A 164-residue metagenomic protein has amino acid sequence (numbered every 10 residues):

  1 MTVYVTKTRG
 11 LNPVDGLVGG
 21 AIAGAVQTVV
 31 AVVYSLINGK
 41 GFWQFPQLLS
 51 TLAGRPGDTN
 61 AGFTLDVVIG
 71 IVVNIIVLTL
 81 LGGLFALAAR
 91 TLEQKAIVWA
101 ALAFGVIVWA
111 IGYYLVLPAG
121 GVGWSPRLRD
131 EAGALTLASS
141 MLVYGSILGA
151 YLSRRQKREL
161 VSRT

Functional and structural regions predicted by a protein language model:
M1-K7, P13, R155-T164: Short, charged juxtamembrane terminal tails flanking transmembrane helices
K7-G39: N-terminal signal-anchor transmembrane alpha helix
G16, A89-I111: Internal alpha-helical transmembrane segments of multi-pass membrane proteins
I37-N38, Y114-A138: Interfacial helix-loop-helix junctions of multi-pass membrane proteins
N38-F63: Membrane-interface interhelical connector segments
V67-A86: Hydrophobic alpha-helical transmembrane segments
V106-P118, L142: Mid-bilayer segments of alpha-helical transmembrane spans in multi-pass integral membrane proteins that mediate
S139-R154: Hydrophobic cores of alpha-helical transmembrane segments in multi-pass inner/ER membrane proteins, independent
